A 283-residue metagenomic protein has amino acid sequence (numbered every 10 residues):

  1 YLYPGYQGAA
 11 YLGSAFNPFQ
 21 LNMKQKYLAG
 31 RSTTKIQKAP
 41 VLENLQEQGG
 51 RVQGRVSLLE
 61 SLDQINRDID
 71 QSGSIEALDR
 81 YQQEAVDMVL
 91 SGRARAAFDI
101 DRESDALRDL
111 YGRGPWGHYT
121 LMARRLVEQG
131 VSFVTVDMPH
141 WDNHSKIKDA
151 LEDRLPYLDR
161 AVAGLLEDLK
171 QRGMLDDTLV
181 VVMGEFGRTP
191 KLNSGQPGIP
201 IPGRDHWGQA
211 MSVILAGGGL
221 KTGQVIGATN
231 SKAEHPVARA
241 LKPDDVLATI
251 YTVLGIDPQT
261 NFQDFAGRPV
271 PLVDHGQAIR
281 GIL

Functional and structural regions predicted by a protein language model:
Y1-L283: Ligand-binding pockets and gating/stacking loops
